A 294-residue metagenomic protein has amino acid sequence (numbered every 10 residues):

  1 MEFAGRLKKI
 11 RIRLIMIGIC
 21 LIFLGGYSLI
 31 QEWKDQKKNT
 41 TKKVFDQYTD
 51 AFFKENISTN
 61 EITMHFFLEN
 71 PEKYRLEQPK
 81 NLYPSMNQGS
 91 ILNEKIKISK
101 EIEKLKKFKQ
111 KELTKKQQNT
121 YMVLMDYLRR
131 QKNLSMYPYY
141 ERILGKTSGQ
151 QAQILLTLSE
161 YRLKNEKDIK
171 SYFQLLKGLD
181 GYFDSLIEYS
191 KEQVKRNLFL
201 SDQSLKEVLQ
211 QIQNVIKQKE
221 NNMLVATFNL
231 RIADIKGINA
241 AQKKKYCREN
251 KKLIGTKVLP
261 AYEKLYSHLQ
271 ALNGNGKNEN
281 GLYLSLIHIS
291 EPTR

Functional and structural regions predicted by a protein language model:
F3-S290, R294: N-terminal maturation segment of proteins
